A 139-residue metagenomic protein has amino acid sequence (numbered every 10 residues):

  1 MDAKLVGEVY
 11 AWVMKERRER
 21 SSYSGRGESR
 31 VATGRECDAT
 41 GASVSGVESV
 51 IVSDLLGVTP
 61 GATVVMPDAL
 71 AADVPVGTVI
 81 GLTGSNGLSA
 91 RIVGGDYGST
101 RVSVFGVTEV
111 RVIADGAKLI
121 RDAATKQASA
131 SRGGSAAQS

Functional and structural regions predicted by a protein language model:
M1-S139: OB-fold and OB-like single-stranded nucleic-acid-recognition modules and their adjacent interaction interfaces
